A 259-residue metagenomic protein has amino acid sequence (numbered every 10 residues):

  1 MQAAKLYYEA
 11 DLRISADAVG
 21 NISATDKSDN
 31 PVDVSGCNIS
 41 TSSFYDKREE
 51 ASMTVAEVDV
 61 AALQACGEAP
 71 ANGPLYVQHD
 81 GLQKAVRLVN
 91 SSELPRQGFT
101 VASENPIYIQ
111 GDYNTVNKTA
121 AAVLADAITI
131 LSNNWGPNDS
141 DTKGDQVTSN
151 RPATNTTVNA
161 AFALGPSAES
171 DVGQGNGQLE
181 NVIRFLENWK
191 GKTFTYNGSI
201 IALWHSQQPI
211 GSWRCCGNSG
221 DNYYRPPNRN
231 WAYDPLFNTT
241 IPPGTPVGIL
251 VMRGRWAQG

Functional and structural regions predicted by a protein language model:
M1-G259: C-terminal globular interaction/adhesion domains in large, modular proteins
